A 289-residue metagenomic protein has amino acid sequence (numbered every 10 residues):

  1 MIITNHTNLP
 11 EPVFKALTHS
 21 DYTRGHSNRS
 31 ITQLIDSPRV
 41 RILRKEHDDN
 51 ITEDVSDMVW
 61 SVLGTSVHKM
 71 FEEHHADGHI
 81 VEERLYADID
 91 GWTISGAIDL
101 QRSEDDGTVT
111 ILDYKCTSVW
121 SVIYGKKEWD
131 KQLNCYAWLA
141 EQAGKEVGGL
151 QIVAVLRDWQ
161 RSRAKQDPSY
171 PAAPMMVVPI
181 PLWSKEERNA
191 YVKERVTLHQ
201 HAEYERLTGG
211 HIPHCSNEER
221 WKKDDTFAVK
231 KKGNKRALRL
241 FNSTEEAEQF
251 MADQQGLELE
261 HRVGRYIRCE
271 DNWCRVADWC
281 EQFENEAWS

Functional and structural regions predicted by a protein language model:
M1-I111, S118-K131, E141, S162-S169 (+1 more regions): Metal-dependent nuclease catalytic cores that hydrolyze phosphodiester bonds in DNA/RNA, characterized by
T4-T7, L139-S289: Metal-dependent nuclease catalytic regions and adjoining charged, substrate-binding loops involved in nucleic-acid end
S37, H68, Y136, V192 (+1 more regions): A residue-level signal for conserved active-site and pocket-lining positions in enzyme catalytic cores
R41-L43, Y114, W129, Y136 (+3 more regions): Broad hydrophobic/π-residue packing in well-ordered secondary structure
S95, E128-C135, W183, E187 (+1 more regions): Short, well-structured alpha-helical interface segments that form or flank functional binding sites
Y114-T117, V155: Generic beta-structure capping elements
